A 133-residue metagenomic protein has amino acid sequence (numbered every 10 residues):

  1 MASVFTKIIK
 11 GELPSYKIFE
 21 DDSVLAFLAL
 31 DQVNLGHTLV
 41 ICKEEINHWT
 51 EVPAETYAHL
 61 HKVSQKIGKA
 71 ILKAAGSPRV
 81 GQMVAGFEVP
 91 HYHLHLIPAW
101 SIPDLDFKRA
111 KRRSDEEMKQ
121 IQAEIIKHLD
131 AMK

Functional and structural regions predicted by a protein language model:
M1-K133: HIT superfamily nucleotide-processing domains
